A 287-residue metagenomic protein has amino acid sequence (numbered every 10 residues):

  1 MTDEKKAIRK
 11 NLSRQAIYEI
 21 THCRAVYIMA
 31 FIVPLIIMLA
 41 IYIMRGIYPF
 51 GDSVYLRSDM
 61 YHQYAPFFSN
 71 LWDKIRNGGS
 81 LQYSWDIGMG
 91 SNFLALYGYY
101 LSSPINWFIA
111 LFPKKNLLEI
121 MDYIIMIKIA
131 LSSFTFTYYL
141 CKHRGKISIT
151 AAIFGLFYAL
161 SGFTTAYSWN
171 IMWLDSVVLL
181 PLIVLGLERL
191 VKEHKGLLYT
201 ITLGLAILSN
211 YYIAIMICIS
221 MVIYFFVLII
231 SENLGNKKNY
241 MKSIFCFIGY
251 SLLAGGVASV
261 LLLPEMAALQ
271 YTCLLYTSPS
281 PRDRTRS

Functional and structural regions predicted by a protein language model:
M1-I47, C246: Start-transfer (signal-anchor) and selected internal transmembrane alpha helices of multi-pass inner/ER membrane
K6-Q15, P66, G196, N239 (+2 more regions): Coil-to-alpha-helix initiation sites in intrinsically disordered, low-complexity, charged segments
A16-Y27, Y212-F226, Y240: Alpha-helical transmembrane segments and their immediate interhelical/interface regions in integral membrane proteins
I37-F136, L156-V178, Q270-Y271, S278 (+1 more regions): Membrane-interface coil-to-helix junctions
M38, I127-Y139, H143, S148-S231 (+2 more regions): Membrane-embedded helix bundles of polyisoprenyl
L234-F245: Membrane-interface helix-loop-helix junctions at transmembrane boundaries of multi-pass membrane enzymes, predominantly
